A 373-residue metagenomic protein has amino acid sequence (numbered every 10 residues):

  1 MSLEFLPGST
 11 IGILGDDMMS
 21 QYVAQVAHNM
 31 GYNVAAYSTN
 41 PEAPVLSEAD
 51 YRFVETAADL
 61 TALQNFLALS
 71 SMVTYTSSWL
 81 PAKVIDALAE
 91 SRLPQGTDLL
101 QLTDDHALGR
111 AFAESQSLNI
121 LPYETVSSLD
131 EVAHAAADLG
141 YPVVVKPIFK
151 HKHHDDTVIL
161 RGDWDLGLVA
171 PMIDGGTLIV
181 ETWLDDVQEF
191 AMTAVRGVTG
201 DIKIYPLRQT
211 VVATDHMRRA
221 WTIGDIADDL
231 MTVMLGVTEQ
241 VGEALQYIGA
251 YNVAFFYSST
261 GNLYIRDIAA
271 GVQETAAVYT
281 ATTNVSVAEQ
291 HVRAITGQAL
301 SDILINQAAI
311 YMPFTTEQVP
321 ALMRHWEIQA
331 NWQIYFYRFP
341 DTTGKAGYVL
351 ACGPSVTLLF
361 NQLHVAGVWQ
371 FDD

Functional and structural regions predicted by a protein language model:
M1-D104, D130: ATP-binding N-terminal substructure of ATP-dependent carboxylate-amine bond-forming enzymes
P7, R293-D373: Peripheral (often C-terminal) accessory segments that flank ATP-dependent C-N-forming ligase machineries
S47, S117-N119, F149-H154, N306 (+1 more regions): Short glycine-enriched loop/turn motifs at secondary-structure junctions
D104-A244, G353, T357, N361-A366: Active-site nucleotide/adenylate-binding loops and adjacent lid/helix of ATP-dependent enzymes
V195-G197, T210, F256-S258, Y337-F339: Short beta-strand micro-motifs enriched in acidic
K203, L263-D267: Protein kinase-like catalytic core scaffold
V233-N252, A269-E317: Active-site "cap" helix and flanking loop/linker of ATP-utilizing ligase/carboxylase catalytic domains
